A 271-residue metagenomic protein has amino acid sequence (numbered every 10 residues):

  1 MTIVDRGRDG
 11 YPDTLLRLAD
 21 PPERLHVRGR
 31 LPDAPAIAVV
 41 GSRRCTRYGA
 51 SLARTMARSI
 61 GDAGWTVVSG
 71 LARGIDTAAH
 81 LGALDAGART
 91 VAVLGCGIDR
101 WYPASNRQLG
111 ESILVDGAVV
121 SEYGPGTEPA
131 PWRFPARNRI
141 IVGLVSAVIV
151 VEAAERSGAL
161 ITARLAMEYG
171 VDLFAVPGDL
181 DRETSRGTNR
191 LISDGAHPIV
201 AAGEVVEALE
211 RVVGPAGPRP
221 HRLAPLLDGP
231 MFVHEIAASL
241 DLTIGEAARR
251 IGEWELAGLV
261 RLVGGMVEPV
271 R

Functional and structural regions predicted by a protein language model:
M1-R271: Glycine-biased, small-residue-rich flexible motifs in mid-sequence functional cores and linkers
